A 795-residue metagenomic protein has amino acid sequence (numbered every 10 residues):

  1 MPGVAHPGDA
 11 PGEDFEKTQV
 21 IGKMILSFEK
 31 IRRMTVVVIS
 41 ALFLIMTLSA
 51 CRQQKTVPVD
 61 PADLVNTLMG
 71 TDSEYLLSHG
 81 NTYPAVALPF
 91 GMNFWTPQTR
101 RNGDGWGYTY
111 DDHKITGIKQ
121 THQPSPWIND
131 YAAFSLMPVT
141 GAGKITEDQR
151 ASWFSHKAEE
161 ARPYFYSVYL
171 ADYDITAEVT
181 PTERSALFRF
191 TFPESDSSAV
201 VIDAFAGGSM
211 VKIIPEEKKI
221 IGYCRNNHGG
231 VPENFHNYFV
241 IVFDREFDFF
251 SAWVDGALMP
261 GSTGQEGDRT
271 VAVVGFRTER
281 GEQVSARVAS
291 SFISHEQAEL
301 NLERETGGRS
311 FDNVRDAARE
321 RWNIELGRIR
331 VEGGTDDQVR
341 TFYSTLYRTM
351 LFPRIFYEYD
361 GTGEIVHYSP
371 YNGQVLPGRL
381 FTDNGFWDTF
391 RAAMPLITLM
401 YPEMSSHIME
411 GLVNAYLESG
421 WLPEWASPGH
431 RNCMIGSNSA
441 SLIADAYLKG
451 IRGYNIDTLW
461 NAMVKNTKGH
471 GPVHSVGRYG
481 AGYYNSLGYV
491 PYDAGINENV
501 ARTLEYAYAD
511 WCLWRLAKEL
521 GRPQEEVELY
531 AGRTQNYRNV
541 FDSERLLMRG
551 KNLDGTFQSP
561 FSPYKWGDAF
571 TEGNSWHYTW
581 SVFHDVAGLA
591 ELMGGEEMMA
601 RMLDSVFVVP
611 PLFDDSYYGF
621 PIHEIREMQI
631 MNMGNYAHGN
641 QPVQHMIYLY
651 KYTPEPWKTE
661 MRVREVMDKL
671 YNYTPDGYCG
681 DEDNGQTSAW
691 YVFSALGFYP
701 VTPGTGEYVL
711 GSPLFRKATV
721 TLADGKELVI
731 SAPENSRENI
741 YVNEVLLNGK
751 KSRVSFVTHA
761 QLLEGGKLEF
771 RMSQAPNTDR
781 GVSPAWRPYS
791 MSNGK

Functional and structural regions predicted by a protein language model:
M1-R32: N-terminal secretory signal peptides that target proteins for export/translocation
R33-A41: Sec-dependent signal peptide recognition, specifically the positively charged N-region followed immediately by
L48-A50: C-terminal motif of bacterial Sec signal peptides marking the signal peptidase cleavage site
K55-S441, Y447-L504, C512-N539, R545-M548 (+6 more regions): Accessory carbohydrate-recognition regions in carbohydrate-active enzymes
A509: ATP-dependent phospho-/nucleotidyl transfer catalytic cores
L728-S736: Short aromatic-glycine motifs in intrinsically disordered, low-complexity regions
